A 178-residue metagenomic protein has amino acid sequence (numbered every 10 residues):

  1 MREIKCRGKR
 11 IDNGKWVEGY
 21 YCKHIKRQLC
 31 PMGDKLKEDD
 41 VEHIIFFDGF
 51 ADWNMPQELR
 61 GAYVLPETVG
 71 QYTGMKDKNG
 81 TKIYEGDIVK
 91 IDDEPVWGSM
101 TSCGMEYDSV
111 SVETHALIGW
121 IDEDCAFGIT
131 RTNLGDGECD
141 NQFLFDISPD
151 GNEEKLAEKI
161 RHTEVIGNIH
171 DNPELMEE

Functional and structural regions predicted by a protein language model:
M1-E178: Secondary-structure transition motif
